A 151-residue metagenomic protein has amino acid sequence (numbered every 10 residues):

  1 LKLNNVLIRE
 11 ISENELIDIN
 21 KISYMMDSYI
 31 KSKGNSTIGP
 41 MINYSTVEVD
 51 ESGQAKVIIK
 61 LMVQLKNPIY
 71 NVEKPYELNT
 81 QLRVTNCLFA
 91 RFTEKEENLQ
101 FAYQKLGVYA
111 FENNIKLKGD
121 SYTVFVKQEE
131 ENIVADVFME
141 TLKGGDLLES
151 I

Functional and structural regions predicted by a protein language model:
L1-I151: A solvent-exposed interaction/effector surface
